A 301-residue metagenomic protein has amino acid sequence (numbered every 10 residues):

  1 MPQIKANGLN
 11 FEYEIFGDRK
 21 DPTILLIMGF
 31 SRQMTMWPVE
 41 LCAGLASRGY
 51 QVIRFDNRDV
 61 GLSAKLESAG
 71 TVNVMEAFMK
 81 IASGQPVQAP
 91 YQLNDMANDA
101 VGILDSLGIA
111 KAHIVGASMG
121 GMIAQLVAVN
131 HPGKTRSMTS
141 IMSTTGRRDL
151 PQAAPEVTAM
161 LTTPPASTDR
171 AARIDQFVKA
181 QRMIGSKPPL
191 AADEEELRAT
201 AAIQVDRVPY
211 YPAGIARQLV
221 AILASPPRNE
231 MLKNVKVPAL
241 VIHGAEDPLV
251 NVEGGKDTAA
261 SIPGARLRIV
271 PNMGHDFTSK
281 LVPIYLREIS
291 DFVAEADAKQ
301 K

Functional and structural regions predicted by a protein language model:
L9-S83: Conserved HGGG/HGGXW glycine-rich cap/lid loop of the alpha/beta-hydrolase fold
N94-A112: Conserved acidic catalytic loop of the alpha/beta-hydrolase fold
A110-D149: Conserved hydrolase catalytic core segment
M138-T168: Flexible "cap/lid" loop of the alpha/beta hydrolase fold
A171-A216: Conserved alpha/beta-hydrolase catalytic His-Asp/Glu region
V235, V241-H243: Short beta-strand/loop motif that positions the catalytic acidic residue of the alpha/beta-hydrolase fold
E246-V250: Acidic catalytic loop of the alpha/beta-hydrolase fold
A265-K301: Catalytic active-site module of serine/aspartate enzymes centered on a nucleophile-bearing elbow/loop
